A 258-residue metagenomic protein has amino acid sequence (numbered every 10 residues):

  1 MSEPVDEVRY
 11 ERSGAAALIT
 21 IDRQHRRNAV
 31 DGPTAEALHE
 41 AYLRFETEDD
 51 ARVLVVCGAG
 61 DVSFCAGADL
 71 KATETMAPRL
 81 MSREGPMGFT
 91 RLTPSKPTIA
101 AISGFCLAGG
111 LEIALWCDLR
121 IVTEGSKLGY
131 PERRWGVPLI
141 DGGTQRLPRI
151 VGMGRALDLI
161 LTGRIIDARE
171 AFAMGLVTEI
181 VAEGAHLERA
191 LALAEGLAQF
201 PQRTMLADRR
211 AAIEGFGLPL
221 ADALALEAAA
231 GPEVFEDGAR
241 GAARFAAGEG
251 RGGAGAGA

Functional and structural regions predicted by a protein language model:
M1-D61: Conserved CoA-thioester-binding segment of acyl-CoA-metabolizing enzymes
M1-G14, D49, D61, A72 (+3 more regions): C-terminal alpha-helix plus adjacent terminal tail
E3-E7, H39-L43, R83-F89, L115 (+3 more regions): A generic local structural motif
I19, V56, D69, I113-L115 (+3 more regions): Hydrophobic/aromatic residues within transmembrane alpha-helices of multi-pass small-molecule transporters
T34-A37, H186, E227: Hydrophobic alpha-helical membrane-association signature
E36, G58-P94, C106, G136 (+2 more regions): Glycine- (often His-adjacent) and acidic-residue-rich active-site loop that binds/positions the CoA thioester
L92-R203: Crotonase-fold acyl-CoA enzyme core
